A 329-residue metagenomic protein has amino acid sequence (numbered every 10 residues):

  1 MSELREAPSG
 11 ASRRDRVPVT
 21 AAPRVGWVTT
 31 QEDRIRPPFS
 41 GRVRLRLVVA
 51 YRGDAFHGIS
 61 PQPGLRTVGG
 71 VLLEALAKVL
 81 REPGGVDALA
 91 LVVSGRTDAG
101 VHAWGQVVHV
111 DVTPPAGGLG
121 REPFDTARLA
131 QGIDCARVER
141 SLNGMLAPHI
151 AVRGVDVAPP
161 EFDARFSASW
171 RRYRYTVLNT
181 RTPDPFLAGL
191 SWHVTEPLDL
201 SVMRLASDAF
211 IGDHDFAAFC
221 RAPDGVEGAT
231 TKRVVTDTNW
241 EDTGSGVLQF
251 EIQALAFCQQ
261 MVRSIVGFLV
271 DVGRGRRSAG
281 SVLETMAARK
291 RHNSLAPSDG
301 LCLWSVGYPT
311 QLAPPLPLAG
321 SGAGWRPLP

Functional and structural regions predicted by a protein language model:
E3-L4, R14, V19-P329: Structured-RNA-binding interfaces characteristic of tRNA pseudouridine synthases
